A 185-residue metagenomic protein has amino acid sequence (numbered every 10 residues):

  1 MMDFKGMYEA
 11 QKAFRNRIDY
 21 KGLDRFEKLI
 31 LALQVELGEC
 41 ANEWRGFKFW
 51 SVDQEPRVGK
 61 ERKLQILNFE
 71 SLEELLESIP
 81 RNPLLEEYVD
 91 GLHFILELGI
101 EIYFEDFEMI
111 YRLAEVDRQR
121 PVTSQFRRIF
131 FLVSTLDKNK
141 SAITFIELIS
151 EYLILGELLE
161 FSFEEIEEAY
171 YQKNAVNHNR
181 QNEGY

Functional and structural regions predicted by a protein language model:
M1-Y185: Flexible "arm" and connector segments at domain edges
